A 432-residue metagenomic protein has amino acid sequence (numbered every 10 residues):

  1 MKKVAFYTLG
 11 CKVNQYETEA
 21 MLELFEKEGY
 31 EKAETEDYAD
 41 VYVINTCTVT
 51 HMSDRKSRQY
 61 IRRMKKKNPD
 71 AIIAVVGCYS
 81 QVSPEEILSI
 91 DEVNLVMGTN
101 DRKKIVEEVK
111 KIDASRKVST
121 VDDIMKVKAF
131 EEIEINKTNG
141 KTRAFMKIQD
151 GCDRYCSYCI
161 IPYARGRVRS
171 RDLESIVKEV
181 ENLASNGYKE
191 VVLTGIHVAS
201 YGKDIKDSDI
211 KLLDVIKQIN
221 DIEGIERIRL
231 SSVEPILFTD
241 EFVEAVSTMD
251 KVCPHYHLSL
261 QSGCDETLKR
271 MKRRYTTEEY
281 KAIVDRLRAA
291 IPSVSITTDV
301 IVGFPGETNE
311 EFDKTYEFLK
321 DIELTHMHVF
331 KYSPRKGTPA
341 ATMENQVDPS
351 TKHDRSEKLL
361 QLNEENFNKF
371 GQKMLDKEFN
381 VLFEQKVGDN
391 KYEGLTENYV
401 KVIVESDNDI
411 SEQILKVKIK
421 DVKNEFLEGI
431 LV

Functional and structural regions predicted by a protein language model:
M1-Y201, K217, E241, Y256 (+8 more regions): Proteins enriched for Cys/Gly/acidic motifs involved in redox and nucleic-acid/cofactor modification
T48-V49, R165-G166, I205-S208, K269-Y275 (+1 more regions): Short glycine-enriched, charge-decorated loop/helix-capping segments at active-site entrances that position
I73-A74, V82-S83, I87, S185-N309: Conserved SAM/AdoMet-binding glycine-rich loop
N139-T142, C152-R154, V252, S262 (+5 more regions): Short flexible coil/turn linkers enriched for glycine and charged/polar residues that connect secondary-structure
I176, L193, L230, L258 (+5 more regions): Conserved, mostly hydrophobic/aromatic
E307, E323-L324: Contiguous mid-protein beta-loop-alpha structural module that forms a pocket-lining wall or clamp of enzyme active
K331-N345: Aromatic/acidic polysaccharide-binding cleft in carbohydrate-active enzymes
T342-V432: Terminal RNA-binding accessory module
